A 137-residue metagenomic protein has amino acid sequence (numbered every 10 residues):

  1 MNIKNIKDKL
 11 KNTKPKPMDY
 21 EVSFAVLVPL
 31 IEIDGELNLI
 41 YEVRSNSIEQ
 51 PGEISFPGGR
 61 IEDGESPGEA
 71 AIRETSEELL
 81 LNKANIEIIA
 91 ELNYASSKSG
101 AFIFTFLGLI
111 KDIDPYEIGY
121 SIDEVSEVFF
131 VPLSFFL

Functional and structural regions predicted by a protein language model:
M1-M18: Entry/capping segment at the start of metal-dependent catalytic domains with acidic active-site entry clusters
I3-K4, S47-Q50, L80-L81, I110-D112: Short amphipathic alpha-helical segments, especially helix-boundary/capping motifs
K14-K16, V28, D114, V131: Intrinsic-disorder/low-complexity coil detector
K16-F56: N-terminal strand-loop-strand
R60-L137: Unchanged
